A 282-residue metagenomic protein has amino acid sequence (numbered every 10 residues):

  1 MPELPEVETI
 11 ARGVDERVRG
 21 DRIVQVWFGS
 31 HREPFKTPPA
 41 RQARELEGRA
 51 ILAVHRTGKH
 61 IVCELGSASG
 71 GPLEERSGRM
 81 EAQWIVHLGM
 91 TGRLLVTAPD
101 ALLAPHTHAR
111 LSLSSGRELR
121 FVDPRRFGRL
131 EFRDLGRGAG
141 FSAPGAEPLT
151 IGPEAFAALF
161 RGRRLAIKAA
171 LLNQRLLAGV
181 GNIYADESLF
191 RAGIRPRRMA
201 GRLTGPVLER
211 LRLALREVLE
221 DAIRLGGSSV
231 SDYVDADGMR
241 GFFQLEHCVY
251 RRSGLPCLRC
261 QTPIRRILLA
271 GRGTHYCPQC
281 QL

Functional and structural regions predicted by a protein language model:
M1-F127, T150, G205, R252: Gly/Gly-Pro- and Ser/Thr-rich, intrinsically disordered tail segments characteristic of DNA damage-repair and tolerance
T9, E154, A158, L213: Short, contiguous clusters of charged residues that form electrostatic/catalytic patches at enzyme active sites, used
I23-E45, H55, H60-V62, L159-L282: Basic, nucleic-acid-binding surfaces and adjacent catalytic neighborhoods in DNA/RNA-processing proteins
A68-S69, R76, G136-G138, R224-L225 (+1 more regions): Intrinsically disordered, low-complexity segments enriched in small/polar residues
M80-R191, M199: Phosphate/anion-contacting hairpin/loop surfaces
